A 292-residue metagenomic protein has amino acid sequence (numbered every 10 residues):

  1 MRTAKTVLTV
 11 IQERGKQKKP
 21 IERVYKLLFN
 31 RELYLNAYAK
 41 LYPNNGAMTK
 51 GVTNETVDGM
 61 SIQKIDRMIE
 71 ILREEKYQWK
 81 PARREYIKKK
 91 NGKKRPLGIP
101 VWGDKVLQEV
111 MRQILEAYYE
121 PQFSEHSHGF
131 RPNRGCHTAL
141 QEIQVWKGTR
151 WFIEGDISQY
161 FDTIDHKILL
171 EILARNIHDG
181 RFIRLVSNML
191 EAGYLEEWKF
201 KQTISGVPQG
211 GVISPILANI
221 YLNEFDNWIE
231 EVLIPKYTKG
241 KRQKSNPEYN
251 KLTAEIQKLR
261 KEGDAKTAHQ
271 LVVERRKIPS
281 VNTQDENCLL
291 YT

Functional and structural regions predicted by a protein language model:
M1-L290: Non-catalytic terminal/accessory segments
